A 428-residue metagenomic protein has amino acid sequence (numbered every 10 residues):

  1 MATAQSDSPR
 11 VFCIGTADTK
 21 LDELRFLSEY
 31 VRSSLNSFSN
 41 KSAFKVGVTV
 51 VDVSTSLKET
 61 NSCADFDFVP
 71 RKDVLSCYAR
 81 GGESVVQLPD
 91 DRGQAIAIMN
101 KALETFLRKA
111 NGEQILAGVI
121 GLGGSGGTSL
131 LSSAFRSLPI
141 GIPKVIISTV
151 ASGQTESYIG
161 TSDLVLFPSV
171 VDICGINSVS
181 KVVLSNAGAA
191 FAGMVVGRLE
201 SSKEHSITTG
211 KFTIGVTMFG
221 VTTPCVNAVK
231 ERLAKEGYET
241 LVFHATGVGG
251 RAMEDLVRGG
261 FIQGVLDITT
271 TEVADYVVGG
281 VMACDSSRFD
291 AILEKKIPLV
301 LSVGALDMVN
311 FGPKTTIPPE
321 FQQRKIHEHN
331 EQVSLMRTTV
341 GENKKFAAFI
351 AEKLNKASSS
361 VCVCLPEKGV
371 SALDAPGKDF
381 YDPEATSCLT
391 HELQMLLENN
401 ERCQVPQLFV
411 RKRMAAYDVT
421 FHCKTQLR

Functional and structural regions predicted by a protein language model:
A2-L57, G118, G124, T128-S137 (+1 more regions): N-terminal phosphate-binding or glycine-rich loops at protein starts, especially the Walker A/P-loop of NTPases
G15-D22, G121-L131, A151, G215-V226 (+6 more regions): Gly/Ser/Thr-rich loops at beta-strand to alpha-helix junctions that form or flank small-molecule/cofactor-binding
K20-E29, S33-S34, K45-T49, L57-F68 (+3 more regions): Glycine-rich phosphate/diphosphate-binding loop of Rossmann-like nucleotide-binding domains
N61-E113: Phosphate/nucleotide-donor binding subsite
V85-D91, G153-V221, K345, V405-Q407: Cap/lid and interdomain-hinge subdomains that line or gate substrate/regulatory clefts in soluble alpha/beta enzymes
G118-G121, L130-I159, P168, L241-A245 (+1 more regions): Short, acidic/small-residue loops that bind anionic groups at enzyme active sites
I268-A348: A glycine- and small/hydrophobic-rich beta-loop-beta segment that serves as a flexible "lid/hinge" or phosphate-binding
S358-S360, C364-N400: A C-terminal functional module that forms or caps the active site or interfaces directly with catalytic machinery
